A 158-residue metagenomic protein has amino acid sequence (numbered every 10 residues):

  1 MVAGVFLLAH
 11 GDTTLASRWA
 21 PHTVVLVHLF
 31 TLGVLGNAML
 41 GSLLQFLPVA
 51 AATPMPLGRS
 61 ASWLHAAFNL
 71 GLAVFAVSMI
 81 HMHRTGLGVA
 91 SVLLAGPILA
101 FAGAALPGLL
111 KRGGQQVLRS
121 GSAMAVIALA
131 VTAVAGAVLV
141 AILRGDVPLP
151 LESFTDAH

Functional and structural regions predicted by a protein language model:
M1-H158: Hydrophobic alpha-helical transmembrane segments of multi-pass integral membrane proteins
